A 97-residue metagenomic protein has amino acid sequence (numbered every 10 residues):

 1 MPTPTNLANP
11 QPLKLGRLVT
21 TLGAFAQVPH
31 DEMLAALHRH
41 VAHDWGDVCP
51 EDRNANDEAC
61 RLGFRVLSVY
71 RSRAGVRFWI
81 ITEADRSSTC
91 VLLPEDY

Functional and structural regions predicted by a protein language model:
P4-S68: Compact soluble domain cores
C60-Y97: Short, compact, well-ordered microdomains
